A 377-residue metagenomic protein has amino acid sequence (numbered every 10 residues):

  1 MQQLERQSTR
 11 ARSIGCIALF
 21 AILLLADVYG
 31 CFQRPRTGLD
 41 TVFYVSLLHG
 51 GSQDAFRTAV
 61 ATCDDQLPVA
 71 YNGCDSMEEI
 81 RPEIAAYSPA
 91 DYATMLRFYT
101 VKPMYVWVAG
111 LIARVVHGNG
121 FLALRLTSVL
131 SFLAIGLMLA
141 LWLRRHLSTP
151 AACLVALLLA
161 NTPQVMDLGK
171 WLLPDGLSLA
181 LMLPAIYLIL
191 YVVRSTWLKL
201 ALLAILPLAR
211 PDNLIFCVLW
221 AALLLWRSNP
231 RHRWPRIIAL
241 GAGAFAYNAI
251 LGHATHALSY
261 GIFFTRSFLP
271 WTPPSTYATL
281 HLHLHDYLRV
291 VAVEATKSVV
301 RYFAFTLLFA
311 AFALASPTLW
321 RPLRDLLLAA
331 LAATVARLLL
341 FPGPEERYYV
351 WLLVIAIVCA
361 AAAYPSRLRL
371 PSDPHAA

Functional and structural regions predicted by a protein language model:
Q53-V101, I112: Interfacial juxtamembrane loops and adjacent helix segments that form the catalytic/substrate-binding surfaces
Y92-P103, W107, V115-A134: Loop-to-helix entry region of an early transmembrane alpha helix in multi-pass inner-membrane enzymes
L122, L139-N161, L179-A180, L323-D325: Transmembrane-helix signature of polytopic, membrane-embedded enzymes that assemble or transfer cell-envelope glycans
A123-H146, F312-L314: Transmembrane-helix motifs of polytopic, lipid-linked glycan transferases
M138, L177-T196, I355-C359: Specific aromatic-rich, kink-prone transmembrane helix
T196-P211, C217-A222, G241-F245: Membrane-interface alpha helices of multi-pass inner-membrane proteins
R233-A313: Membrane-lumen/periplasm interface segments of specific transmembrane helices in polyprenyl phosphate-linked
K297-L323, L327-V335: Hydrophobic, aromatic-rich transmembrane alpha-helices and their immediate juxtamembrane boundary segments
